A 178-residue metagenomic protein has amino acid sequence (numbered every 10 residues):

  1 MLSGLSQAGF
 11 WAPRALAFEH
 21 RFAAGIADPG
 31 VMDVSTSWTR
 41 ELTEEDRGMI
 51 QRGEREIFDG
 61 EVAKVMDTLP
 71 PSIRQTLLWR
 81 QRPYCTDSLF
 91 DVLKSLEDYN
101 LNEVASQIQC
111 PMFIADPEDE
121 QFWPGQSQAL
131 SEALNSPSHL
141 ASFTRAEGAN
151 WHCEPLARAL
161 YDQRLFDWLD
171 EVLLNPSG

Functional and structural regions predicted by a protein language model:
S3-L5, G25-P29, F143: Alpha/beta-hydrolase-fold catalytic nucleophile elbow
G4-A8, A12: Gly/Ala-rich beta-loop-alpha elbow adjacent to hydrolase catalytic centers
A17-V92: Hydrolase active-site cap/lid region
T86-V104, C110: Active-site nucleophile elbow and catalytic-triad environment of alpha/beta-hydrolase enzymes
I108-Q109, I114-D116: Short beta-strand/loop motif that positions the catalytic acidic residue of the alpha/beta-hydrolase fold
D119-Q126: Conserved alpha/beta-hydrolase "acid-adjacent" motif
S131-W151: Catalytic histidine neighborhood in serine/cysteine hydrolases with alpha/beta-hydrolase-type architecture
T144-G178: Catalytic active-site module of serine/aspartate enzymes centered on a nucleophile-bearing elbow/loop
